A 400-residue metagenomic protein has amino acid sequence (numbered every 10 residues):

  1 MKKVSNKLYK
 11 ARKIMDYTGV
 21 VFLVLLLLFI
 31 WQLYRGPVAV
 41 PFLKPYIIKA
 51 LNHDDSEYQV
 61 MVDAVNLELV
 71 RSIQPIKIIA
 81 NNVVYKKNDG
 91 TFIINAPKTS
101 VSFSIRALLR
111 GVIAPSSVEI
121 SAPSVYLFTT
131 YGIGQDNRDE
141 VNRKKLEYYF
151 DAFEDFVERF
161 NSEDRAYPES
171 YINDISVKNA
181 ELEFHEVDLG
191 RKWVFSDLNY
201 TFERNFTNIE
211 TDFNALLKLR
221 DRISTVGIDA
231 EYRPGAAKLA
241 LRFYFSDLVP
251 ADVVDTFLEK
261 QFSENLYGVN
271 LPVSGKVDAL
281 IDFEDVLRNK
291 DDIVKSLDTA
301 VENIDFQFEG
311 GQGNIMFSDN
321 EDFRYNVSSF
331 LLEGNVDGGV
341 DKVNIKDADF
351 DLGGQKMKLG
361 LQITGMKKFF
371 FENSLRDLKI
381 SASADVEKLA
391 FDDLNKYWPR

Functional and structural regions predicted by a protein language model:
K2-Q59: N-terminal type II signal-anchor transmembrane helix that functions as the membrane-insertion/stop-transfer segment
K2-Y9, E57-Y58, P75-K77, N82-F202 (+7 more regions): Secondary-structure transition motifs
V40, T91, L219-T225, D351-K358: Solvent-exposed loop/turn segments connecting transmembrane beta-strands in outer-membrane beta-barrel proteins
N52-K77: Short extracytoplasmic
H53, E147-Q261, D292, L297 (+3 more regions): Elongated, acidic membrane-bridging lipid-handling scaffolds and related periplasm/extracellular "bridge/tunnel" systems
I105-L109, N161, A279-D291, G365-F371: Outer-membrane beta-barrel proteins
N214-A215, L331, N335-V336, V340-F350 (+2 more regions): Strand-loop-strand
Q261-Y267, D319: Extracellular loop and loop/strand-boundary signature of outer-membrane beta-barrel proteins
